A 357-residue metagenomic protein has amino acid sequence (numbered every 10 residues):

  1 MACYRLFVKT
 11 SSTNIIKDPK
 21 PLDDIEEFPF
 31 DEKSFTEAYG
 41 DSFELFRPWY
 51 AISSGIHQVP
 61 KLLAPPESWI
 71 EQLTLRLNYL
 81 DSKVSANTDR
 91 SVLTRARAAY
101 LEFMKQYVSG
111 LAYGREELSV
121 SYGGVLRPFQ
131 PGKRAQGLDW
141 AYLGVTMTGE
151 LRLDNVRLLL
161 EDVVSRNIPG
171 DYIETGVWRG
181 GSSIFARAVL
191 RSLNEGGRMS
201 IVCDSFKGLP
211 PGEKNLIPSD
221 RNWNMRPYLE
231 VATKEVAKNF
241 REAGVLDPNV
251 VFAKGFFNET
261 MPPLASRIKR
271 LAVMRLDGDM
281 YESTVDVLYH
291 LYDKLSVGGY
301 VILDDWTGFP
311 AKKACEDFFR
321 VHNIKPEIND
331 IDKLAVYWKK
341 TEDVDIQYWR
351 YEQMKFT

Functional and structural regions predicted by a protein language model:
M1-M147, K339-T357: Non-catalytic N-terminal targeting/anchoring module and adjacent flexible stem/linker that precedes the structured
K83, R97, Y107, L111 (+2 more regions): S-adenosylmethionine/decaboxylated-SAM
N155-R166: Conserved alpha-helix/loop element of class I SAM-dependent methyltransferases that forms part of the SAM/SAH-binding
